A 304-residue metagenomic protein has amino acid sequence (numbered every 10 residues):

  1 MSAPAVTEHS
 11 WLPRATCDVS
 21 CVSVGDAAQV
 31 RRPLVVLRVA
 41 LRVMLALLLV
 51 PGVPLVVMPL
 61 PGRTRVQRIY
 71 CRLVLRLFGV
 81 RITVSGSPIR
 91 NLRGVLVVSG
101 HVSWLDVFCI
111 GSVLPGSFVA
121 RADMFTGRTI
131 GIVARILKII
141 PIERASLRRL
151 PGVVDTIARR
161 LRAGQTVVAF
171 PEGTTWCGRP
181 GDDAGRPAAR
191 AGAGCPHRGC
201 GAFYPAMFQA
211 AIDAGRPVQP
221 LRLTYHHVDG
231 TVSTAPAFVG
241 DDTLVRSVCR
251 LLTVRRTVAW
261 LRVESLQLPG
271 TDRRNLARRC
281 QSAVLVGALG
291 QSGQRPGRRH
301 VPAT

Functional and structural regions predicted by a protein language model:
M1-M58, G62-R68, G86, R159 (+3 more regions): Membrane-interfacial terminal anchoring regions of lipid-handling membrane enzymes
L45-I69, L75-G79, N91-R148: Catalytic core of membrane glycerolipid acyltransferases/transacylases, capturing the structured, soluble-facing
R76-V84, L150-P151, D242-V245: Short gly/ser/thr-rich secondary-structure transition/capping motifs
R93-S99, G164-P171: Generic beta-sheet signal
R121, I142, F170, L221-L223: Generic beta-sheet signal
T129-G131, I136, C177-R274: A cross-family acyltransferase "interaction/gating" segment
I140-L161, T166-V167: A membrane-cytosol interface segment of integral membrane proteins
